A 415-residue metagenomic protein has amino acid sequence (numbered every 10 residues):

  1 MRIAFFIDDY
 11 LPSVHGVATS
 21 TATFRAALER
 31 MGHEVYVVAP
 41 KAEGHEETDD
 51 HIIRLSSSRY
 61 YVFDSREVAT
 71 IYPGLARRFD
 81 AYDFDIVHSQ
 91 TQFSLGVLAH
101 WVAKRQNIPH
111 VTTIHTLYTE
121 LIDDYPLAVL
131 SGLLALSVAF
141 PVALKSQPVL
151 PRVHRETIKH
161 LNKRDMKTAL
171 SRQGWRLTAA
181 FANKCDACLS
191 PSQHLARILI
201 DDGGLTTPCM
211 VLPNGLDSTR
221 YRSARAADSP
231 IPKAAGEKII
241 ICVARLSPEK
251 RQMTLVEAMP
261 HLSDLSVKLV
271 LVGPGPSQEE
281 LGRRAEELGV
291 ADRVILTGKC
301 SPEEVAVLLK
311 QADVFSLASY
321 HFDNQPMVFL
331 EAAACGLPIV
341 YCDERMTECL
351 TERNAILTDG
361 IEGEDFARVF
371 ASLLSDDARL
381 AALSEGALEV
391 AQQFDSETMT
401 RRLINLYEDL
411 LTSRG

Functional and structural regions predicted by a protein language model:
M1-S56, T398, I404: N-terminal subdomain of nucleotide-sugar transferases
D186, K310-N324, L337: Acidic donor-binding loop of glycosyltransferase active sites
H194, G215: Carbohydrate-associated surface elements
I200, L216-I231, R414: Acidic anion/phosphate-binding donor-loop and adjacent secondary structure in glycosyltransferase catalytic cores
P232-M259, V270: Conserved donor-binding/catalytic core segment of Leloir-type glycosyltransferases
G282-C300: Nucleotide-activated donor-binding/catalytic signature segment of Leloir-type glycosyltransferases, i.e., the conserved
A334, P338-Y341: Short hydrophobic beta-strand element within catalytic cores of glycosyltransferases and related nucleotide-activated
E352-E364, S372-A378, Q392: Conserved acidic donor-binding segment of nucleotide-sugar-dependent glycosyltransferases
